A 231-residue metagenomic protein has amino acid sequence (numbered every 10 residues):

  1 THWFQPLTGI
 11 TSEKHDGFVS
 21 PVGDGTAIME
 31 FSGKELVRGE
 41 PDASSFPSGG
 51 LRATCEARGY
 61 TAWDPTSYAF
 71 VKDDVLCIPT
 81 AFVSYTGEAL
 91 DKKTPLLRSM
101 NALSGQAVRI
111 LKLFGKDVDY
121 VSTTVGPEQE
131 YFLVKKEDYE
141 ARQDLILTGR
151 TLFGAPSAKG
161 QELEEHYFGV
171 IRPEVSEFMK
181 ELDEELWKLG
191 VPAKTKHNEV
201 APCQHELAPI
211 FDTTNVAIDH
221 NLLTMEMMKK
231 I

Functional and structural regions predicted by a protein language model:
T1-G33, V37-C55: Histidine/acidic residue-rich metal-binding segments in metalloenzymes
A57-I231: Glycine-rich, acidic/polar active-site loops that bind/position phosphate-bearing ligands
